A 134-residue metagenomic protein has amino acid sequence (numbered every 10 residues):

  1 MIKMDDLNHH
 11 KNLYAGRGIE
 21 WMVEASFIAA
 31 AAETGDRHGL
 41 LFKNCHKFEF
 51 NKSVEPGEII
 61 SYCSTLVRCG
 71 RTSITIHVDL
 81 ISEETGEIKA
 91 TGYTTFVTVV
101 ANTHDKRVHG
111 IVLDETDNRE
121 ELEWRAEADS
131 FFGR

Functional and structural regions predicted by a protein language model:
M1-G18, R119-R134: Catalytic strand-loop segment that frames the active site of acyl-thioester-processing enzymes
I2-K3, F50, F96-T98: Hydrophobic residues in beta-strands and at strand termini
M4, H10, C45-K47, D105: Generic secondary-structure boundary/loop-capping signal
N12, G18-I19, S53-E55, T94: Short capping/connector residues at structural and topological boundaries
E20-I28: Short, residue-level hotspots on alpha-helical faces of the histone-fold and other alpha-helical interaction modules
F27-C63, V67-I74, E87-Y93: Hydrophobic beta-strand-centered segment that forms part of the acyl-chain substrate-binding groove
E55-P56, V67-R134: HotDog/MaoC-like acyl-thioester-processing domains
